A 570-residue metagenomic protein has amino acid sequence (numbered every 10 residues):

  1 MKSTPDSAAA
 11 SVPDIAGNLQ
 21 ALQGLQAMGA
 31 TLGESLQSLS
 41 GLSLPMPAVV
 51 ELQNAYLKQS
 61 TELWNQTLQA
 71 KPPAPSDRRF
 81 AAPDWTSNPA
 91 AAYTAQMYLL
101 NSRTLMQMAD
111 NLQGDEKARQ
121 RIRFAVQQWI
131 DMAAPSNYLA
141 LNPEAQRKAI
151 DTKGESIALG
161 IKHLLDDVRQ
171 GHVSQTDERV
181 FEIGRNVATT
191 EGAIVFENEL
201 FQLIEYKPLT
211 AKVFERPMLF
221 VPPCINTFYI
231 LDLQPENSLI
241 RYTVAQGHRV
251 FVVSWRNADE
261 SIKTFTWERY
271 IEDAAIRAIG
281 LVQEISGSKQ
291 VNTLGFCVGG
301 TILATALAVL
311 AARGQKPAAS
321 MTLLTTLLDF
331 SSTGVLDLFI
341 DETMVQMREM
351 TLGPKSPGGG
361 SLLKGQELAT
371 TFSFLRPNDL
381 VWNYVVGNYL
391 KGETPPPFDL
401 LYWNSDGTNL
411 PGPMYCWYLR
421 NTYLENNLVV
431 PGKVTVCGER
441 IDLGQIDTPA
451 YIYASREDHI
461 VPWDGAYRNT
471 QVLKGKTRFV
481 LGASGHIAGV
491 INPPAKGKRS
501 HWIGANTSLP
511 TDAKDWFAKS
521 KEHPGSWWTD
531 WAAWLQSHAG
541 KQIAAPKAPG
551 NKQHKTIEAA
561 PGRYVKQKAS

Functional and structural regions predicted by a protein language model:
M1-Q202, V213-F214, F251, N469 (+4 more regions): Amphipathic, low-complexity, repeat-rich surface-exposed segments
G114-R147, E284, S288, I302 (+3 more regions): Alpha/beta-hydrolase-fold enzymes
V213-C224: Short beta-strand element of the alpha/beta-hydrolase
D232-V250: Short amphipathic alpha-helix adjacent to the substrate-entry channel of hydrolases
I262-S286: Alpha/beta-hydrolase active-site loop
I279-G299: Alpha/beta-hydrolase fold nucleophile elbow
I446, I452-A454, D458: Short beta-strand/loop motif that positions the catalytic acidic residue of the alpha/beta-hydrolase fold
P462-V472, A483: Short alpha-helix in the alpha/beta-hydrolase fold that links the catalytic acid
